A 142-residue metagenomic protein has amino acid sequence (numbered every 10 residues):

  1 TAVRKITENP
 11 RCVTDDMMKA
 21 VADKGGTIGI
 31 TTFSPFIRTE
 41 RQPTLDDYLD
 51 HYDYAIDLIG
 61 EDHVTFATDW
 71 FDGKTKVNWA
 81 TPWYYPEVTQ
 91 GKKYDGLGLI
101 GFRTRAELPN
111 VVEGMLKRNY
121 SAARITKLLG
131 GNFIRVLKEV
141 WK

Functional and structural regions predicted by a protein language model:
V3-I6, S34-R38, D72-K74: Active-site environment of divalent metal-dependent phosphoester hydrolases
N9-G26, D46-D62: Histidine/acidic residue-rich metal-binding segments in metalloenzymes
A22-L45: A conserved active-site cap/scaffold subdomain adjacent to cofactor or substrate pockets
I28, A55, D69, I125: Conserved, mostly hydrophobic/aromatic
T31-T32, I59-Y84, Q90-G101: Short acidic/histidine-rich active-site segments
T44-D57, A80-K93, W141-K142: Short, electropositive alpha-helical surface patch
Y94-K142: Mid-to-C-terminal alpha-helical segments outside catalytic/metal-binding sites
